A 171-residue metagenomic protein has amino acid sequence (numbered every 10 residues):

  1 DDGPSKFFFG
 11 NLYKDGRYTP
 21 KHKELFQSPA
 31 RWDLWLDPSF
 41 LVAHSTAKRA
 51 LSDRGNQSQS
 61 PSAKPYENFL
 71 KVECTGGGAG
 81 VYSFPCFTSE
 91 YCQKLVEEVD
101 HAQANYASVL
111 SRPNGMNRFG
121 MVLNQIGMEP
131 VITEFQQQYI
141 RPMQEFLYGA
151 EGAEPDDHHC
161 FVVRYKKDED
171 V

Functional and structural regions predicted by a protein language model:
D1-L25, D33: Extended non-catalytic scaffolding segments
H22-L36, F40-D157, F161: Non-heme Fe(II)/2-oxoglutarate
V162-V171: Conserved short histidine dyad/triad with adjacent acidic residue
